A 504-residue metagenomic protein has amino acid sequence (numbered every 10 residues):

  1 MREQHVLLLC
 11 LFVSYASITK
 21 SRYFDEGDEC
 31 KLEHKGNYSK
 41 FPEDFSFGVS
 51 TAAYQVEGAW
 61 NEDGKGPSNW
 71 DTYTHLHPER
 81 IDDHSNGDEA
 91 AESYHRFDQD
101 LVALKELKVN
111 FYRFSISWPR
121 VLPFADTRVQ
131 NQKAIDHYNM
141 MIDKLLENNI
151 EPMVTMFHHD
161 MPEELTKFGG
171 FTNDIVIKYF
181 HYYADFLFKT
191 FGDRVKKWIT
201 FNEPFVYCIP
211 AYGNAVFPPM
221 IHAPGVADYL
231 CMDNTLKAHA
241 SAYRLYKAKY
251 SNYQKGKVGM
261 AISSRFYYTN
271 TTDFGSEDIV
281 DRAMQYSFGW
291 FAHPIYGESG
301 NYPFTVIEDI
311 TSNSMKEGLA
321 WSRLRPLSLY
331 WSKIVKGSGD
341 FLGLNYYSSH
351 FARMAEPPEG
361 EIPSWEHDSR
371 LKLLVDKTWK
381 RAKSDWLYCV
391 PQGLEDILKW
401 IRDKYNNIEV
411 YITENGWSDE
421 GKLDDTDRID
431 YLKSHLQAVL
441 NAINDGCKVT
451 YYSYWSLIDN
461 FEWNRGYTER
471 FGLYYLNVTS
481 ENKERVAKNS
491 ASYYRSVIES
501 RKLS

Functional and structural regions predicted by a protein language model:
M1-E3, M140: Ordered, helix-dominated protein-protein interaction surfaces in large eukaryotic regulatory proteins
E3-S21: Cleavable N-terminal signal peptides of Sec/SRP-targeted secreted and luminal proteins
I18-I81, K105-E106, F124-D126, Q132-S504: Active-site region of glycoside hydrolase catalytic domains
D44-S46, Y94, F111: A common structural microfeature
S50-A52, S115-P119: Acidic/polar N-terminal loop/beta-strand segments that form early-domain functional surfaces
D82-R96: Active-site mouth loops of central-metabolism enzymes
N110-S117, E151-T155: Short, well-structured secondary-structure segments
